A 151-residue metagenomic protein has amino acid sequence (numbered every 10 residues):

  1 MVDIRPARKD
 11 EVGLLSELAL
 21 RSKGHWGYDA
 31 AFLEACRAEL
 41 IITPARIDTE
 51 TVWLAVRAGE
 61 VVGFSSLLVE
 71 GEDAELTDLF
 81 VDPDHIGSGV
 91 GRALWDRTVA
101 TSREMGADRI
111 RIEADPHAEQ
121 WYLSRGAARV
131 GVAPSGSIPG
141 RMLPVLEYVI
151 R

Functional and structural regions predicted by a protein language model:
V2-D3: Extreme N-terminal starter segment of soluble prokaryotic enzymes
P6-D78, D82-D84, W95-R97, T101 (+3 more regions): Acetyl-CoA-dependent GNAT
K9, D115-P116: Alpha-helix N-cap/helix-start capping motif
L33, P116-H117, G136: Conserved beta-strand edge residues that scaffold enzyme active sites
G59, Y122-L123, A127: Conserved active-site tyrosine of GNAT-family acetyltransferases
D82-D84, S88, P116: Active-site acidic-Proline motif in GNAT/NAT acetyltransferases
L94, A118-W121: Conserved short alpha-helix immediately C-terminal to the canonical SAM/SAH-binding motif I of Rossmann-like
R109-E113, A128-V145: Conserved catalytic-core motifs of GNAT/GCN5-like acyltransferases
